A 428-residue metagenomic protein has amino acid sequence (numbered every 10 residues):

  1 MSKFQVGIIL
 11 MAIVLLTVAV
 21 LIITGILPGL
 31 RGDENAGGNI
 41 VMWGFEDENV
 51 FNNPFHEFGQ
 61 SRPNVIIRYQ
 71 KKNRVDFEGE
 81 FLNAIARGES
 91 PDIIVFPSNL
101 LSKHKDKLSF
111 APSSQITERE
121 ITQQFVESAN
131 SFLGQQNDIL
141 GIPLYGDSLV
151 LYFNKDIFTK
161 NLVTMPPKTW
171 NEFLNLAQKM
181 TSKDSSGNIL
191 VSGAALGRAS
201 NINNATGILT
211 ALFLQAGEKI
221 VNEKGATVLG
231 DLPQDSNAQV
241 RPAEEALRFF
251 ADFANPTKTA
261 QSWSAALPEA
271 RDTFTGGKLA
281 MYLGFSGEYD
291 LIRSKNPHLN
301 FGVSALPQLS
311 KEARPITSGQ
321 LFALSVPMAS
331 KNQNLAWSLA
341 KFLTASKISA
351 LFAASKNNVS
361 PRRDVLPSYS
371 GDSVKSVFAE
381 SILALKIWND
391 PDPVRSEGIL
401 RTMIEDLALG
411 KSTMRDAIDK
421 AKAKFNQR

Functional and structural regions predicted by a protein language model:
N35-D47, V65-Q70, I93, L140 (+2 more regions): Short, well-ordered beta-strand elements
F51, G134, T317-S318, A353-D364 (+1 more regions): C-terminal capping/gating helix-and-loop segments adjacent to ligand/active sites or protein-protein/ligand interfaces
E57, S61-F125, F132, D156-K168 (+2 more regions): Extracytoplasmic "Venus flytrap"/periplasmic binding protein-like
R68, N137, N255-T257, G287-E288 (+3 more regions): Extracytoplasmic/periplasmic substrate-recognition and gating elements
F96-V150, T159, K168-L174, L190 (+5 more regions): Hinge/lid segment of periplasmic solute-binding proteins
S114-F125, R198-N203, A216-E244, S294-K295 (+1 more regions): Short, solvent-exposed loop/beta-turn-alpha elements that line the ligand-binding surface or hinge of extracytoplasmic
D138-L144, L149, L174-D231, L279: Extracytoplasmic/periplasmic solute-binding protein
L176-Q178, E223-S264: Glycine-centered hinge/linker elements that transmit conformational signals in sensory and ligand-binding systems
